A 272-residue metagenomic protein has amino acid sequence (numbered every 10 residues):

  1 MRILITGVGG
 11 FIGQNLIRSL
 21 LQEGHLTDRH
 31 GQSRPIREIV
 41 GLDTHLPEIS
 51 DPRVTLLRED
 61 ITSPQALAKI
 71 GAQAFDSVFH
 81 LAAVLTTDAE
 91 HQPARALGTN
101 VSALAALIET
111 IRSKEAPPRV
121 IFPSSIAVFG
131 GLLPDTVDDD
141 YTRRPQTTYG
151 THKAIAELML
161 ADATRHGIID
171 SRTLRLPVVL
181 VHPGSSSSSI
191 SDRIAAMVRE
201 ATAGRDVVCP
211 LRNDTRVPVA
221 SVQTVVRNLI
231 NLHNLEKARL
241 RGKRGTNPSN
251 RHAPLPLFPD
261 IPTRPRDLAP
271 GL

Functional and structural regions predicted by a protein language model:
M1-L26: N-terminal Rossmann NAD(P)H-binding glycine-rich loop of SDR-like oxidoreductase domains
T6, L42, V78-A82, V120-I126 (+2 more regions): SDR active-site strand-loop-helix element
R58-T99: NAD(P)H-binding glycine-rich loop region in Rossmannoid oxidoreductase-like domains and their noncatalytic homologs
T62, H91, R95-A106, R143 (+1 more regions): Glycine-rich NAD(P)-binding loop of the Rossmann-fold in SDR/ketoreductase-type enzymes
A105-T148: Conserved Rossmann-fold NAD(P)-dependent oxidoreductase catalytic core, especially the SDR/UDP-sugar
G131-L133, R144-R172, P177, T202: Active-site Tyr-X1-5-Lys
A154, G167, V181-A195, V222-Q223 (+1 more regions): Glycine/proline-rich active-site loop of Rossmann-fold NAD(P)-dependent oxidoreductases
R205, P210-N213, P218-L272: C-terminal substrate-binding subdomain of Rossmann-fold SDR/epimerase-dehydratase oxidoreductases
